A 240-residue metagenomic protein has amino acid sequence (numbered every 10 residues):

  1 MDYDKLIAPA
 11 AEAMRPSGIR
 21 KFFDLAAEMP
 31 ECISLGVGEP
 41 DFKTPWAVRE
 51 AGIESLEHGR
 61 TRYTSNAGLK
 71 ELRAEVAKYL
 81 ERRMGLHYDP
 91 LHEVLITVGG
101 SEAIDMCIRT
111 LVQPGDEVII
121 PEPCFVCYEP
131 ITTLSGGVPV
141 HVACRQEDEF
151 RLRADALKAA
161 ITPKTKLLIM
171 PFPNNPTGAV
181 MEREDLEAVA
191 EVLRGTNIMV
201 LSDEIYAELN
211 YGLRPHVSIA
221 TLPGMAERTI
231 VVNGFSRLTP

Functional and structural regions predicted by a protein language model:
D2-G99, M106: N-terminal small-domain helix-loop-helix segment of the aminotransferase-like
F22, L35, G52, V76 (+8 more regions): Generic structural signal for small/hydrophobic residues in well-ordered secondary structure, especially within
Y88-V94, P114-E117, K164, A226-T229: Short acidic capping loops at alpha-helix termini that bridge into adjacent secondary structure
I108-T132: Conserved PLP-anchoring active-site segment centered on the Schiff-base-forming lysine
D116, G137, L193-M199, M225-E227: A short helix->loop->beta-strand "cap" motif at the edges of active sites that frequently abuts
L134-V140: A short helix-loop-beta submotif of the ANL/AMP-binding
V140, R145-L213, A220: Active-site phosphate-binding strand-loop segment of PLP-dependent enzymes
L222-P240: Active-site PLP attachment segment
